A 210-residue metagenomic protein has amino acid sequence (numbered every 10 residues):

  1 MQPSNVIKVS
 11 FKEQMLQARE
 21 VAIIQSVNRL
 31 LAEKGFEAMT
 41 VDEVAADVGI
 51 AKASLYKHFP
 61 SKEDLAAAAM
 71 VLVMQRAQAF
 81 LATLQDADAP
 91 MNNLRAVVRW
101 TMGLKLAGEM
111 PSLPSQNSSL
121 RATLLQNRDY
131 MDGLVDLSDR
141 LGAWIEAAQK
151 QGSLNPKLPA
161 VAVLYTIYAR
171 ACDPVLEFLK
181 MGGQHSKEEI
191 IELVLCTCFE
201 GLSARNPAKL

Functional and structural regions predicted by a protein language model:
M1-I7, A96, D139, A143-Q151 (+2 more regions): C-terminal peripheral helix-coil segments that are non-catalytic and often amphipathic
M1-K34, A38-D47, D64: Basic, helix-initiating cap at the start of DNA-binding domains
G49-F59: Short hydrophobic/aromatic patch on the recognition helix
L65-V73: Alpha-helical DNA-contacting segments of helix-turn-helix folds
A68, A82-E109, A160-I167: Hydrophobic alpha-helical connector segments
Q78, L124-Q151, V161-Y165, A169-L176: Amphipathic alpha-helical packing segments from all-alpha helical-bundle domains
N93, L104-L125, L176: Amphipathic alpha-helical segments used for helix-helix packing
